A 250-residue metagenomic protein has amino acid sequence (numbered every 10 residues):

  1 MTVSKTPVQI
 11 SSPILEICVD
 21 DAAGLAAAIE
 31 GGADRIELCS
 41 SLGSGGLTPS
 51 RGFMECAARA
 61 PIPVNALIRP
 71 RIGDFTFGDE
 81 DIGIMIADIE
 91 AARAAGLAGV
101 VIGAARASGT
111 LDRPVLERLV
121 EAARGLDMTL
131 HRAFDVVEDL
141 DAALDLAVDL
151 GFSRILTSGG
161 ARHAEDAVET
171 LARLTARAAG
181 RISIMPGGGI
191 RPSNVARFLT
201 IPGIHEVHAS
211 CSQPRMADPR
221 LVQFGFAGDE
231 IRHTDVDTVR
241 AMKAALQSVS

Functional and structural regions predicted by a protein language model:
T2-S4, V8-I36, S41-T48: N-terminal pre-domain/capping segments
K5-V8, I29, E55-R59, R93 (+4 more regions): Surface-exposed amphipathic alpha-helices with a cationic face
P7-D21, I68-I86, A105, M128-L140: Active-site mouth loops of central-metabolism enzymes
P13-V19, I36-L38, V64-I68, V100-I102 (+4 more regions): Hydrophobic faces of well-ordered beta-strands that scaffold small-molecule active sites in alpha/beta enzyme cores
D20-E30, T76-A91, D135-L150, L174-P186 (+1 more regions): Catalytic cores of alpha/beta
A22-A23, L42-N65, D79-I84, A104-R124 (+5 more regions): Active-site-adjacent beta->alpha loops and helix N-cap segments on the catalytic face of soluble alpha/beta enzymes
R35-L47, A91, A95-A107, F152-A167 (+2 more regions): Glycine-rich phosphate-binding active-site loops on the catalytic face of alpha/beta enzymes
I72, A178-S250: C-terminal alpha-helical cap/extension of soluble enzyme domains
